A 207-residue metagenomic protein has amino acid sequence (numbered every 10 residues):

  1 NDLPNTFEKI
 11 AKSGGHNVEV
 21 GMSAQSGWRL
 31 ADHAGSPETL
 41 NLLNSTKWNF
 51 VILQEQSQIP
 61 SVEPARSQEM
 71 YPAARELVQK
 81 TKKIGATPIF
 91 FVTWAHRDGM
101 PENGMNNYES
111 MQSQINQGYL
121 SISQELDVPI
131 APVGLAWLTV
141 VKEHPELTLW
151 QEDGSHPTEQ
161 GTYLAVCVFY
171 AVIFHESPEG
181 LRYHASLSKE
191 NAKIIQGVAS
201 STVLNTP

Functional and structural regions predicted by a protein language model:
N1-M22, N41: Serine-esterase "nucleophile elbow" of acetyl-processing enzymes
P4-E8, Y71-V78, N116, V166 (+1 more regions): Extracytoplasmic/secreted envelope proteins and their assembly/folding machinery, especially bacterial periplasmic
T6-F7, P37, M105: Short secondary-structure boundary/capping segments
E19-E38: N-terminal beta-loop-helix "entrance" segment that forms/cooperates in small-molecule cofactor or anionic ligand
L40-E159, A171, P178-R182: Alpha-helical cap/lid subdomain in secreted, periplasmic, or secretory-pathway luminal O-acyl-processing enzymes
L149, H156, Y163-P207: Conserved catalytic region of serine esterases and O-acyltransferases that act on ester linkages in lipids
